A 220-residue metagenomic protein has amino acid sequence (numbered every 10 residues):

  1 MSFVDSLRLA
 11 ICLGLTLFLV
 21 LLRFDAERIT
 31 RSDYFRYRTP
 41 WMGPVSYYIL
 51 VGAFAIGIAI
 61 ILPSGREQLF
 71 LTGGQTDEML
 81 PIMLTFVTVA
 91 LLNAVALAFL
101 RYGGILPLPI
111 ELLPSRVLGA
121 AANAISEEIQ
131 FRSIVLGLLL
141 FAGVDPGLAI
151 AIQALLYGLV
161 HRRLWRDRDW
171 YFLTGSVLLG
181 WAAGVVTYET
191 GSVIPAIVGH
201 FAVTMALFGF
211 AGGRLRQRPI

Functional and structural regions predicted by a protein language model:
M1-L71, G147-L148, F208-I220: N-terminal, membrane-interfacial amphipathic/helix-forming hydrophobic leader that caps and precedes the first
V4, L97-R101, A151-I152, P195: N-terminal functional modules and adjacent low-complexity/disordered segments of proteins
D5-C12, P40-Y48, E78-F86, L112-R116 (+3 more regions): Residue-level signature of transmembrane alpha-helical entry/exit and packing/kink sites in multi-pass membrane
V20, P109-I220: Transmembrane helix-loop-helix hairpins at the membrane interface of multi-pass integral membrane proteins
Y34-M42, A59-I129, L136-A142, R216-I220: Juxtamembrane helix-loop-helix connectors linking adjacent transmembrane helices in multi-pass membrane enzymes
Y34-Y37, Y47-Y48, Y102, Y157 (+2 more regions): Sequence-level detector for tyrosine residue identity
